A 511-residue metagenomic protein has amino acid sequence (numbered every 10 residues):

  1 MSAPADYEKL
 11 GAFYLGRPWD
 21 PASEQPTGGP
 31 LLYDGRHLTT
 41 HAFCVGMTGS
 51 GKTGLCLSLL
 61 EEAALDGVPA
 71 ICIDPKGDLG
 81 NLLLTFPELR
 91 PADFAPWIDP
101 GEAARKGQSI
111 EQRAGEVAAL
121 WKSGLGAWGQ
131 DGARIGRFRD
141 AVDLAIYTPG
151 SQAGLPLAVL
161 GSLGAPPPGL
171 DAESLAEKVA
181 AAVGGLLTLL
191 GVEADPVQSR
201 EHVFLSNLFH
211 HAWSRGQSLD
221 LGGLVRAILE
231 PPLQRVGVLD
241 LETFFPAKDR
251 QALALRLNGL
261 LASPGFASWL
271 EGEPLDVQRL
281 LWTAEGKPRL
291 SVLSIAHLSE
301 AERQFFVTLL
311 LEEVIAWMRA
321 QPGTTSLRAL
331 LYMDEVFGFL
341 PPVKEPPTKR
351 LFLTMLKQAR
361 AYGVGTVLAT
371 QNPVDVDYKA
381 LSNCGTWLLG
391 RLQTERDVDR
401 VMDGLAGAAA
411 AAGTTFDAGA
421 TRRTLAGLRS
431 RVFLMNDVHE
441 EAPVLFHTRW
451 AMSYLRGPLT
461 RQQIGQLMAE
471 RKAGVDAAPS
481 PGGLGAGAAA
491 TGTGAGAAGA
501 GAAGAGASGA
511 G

Functional and structural regions predicted by a protein language model:
A5-P30: N-terminal pre-Walker A segment at the start of P-loop NTPase domains
W19-D20, T39, K76-G80, F86-L89 (+11 more regions): Conserved nucleotide-binding/hydrolysis micro-motifs of P-loop NTPases
E24-G35, Q278-W282: Pre-Walker A adenine-sensing motif
P30, H37-F43, M47-S50, G54-S58 (+2 more regions): Conserved P-loop NTPase motor cores
L60-P69, G77-P91, A103-T354: P-loop NTPase motor domains
G150-P156, L160-L163, L405-D476: Conserved P-loop NTPase
E302-F305, L311, K344-L353, G465-M468 (+1 more regions): Terminal-proximal interaction/regulatory segments of ATP-powered molecular machines
